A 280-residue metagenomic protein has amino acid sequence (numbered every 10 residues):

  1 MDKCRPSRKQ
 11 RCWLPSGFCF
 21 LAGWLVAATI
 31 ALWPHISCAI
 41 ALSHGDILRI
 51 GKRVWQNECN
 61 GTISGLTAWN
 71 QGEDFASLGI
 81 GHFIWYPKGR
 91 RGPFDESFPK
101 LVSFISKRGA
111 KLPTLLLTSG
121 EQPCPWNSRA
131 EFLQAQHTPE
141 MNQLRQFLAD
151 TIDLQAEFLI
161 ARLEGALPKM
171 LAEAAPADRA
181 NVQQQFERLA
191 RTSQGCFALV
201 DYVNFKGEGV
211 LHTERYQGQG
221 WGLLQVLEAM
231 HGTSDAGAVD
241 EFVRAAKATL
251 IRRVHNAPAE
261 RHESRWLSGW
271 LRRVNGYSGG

Functional and structural regions predicted by a protein language model:
M1-W13: N-terminal secretory signal peptides that target proteins for export/translocation
Q10, C19-A22, V54: Intrinsically disordered, low-complexity serine/threonine-rich segments
C12, L21, A27, V203-L211: N-terminal processing/targeting junctions
G17-W33: Bacterial N-terminal signal peptides
W33-A39: Signal peptide processing junction and immediate N-terminal pro/mature segment of secreted/exported proteins
A39-G280: Cell-wall polysaccharide-cleaving catalytic domain and substrate-binding groove, primarily in peptidoglycan/chitin
